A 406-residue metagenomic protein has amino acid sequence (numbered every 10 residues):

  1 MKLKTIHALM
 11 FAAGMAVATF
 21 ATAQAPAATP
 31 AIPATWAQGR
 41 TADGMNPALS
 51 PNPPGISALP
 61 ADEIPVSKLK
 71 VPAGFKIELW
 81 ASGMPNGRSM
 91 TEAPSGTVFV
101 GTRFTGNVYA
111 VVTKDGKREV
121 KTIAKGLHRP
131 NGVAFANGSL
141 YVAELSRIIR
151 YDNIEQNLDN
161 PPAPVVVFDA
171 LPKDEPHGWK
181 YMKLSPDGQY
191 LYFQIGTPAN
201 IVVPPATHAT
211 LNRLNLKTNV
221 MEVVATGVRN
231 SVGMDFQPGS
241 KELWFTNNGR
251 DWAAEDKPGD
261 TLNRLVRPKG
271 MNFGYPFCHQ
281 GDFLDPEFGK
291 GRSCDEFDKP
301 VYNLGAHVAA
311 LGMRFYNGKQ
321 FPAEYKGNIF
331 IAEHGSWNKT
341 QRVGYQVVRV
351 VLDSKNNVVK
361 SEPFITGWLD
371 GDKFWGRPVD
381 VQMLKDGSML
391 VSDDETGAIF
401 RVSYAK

Functional and structural regions predicted by a protein language model:
A28-P72, W179, T197-N200, A209 (+6 more regions): Beta-propeller domain segments
L79-M84, K121-G126, V167-D174, V223-G227 (+3 more regions): Surface loop/turn motifs at the tips and blade-to-blade linkers of beta-strand repeat domains
N86, F104, E119, G126-R129 (+8 more regions): Beta-rich catalytic cores
T97-G101, S139-V142, Y190-Q194, E242-T246 (+2 more regions): Conserved beta-propeller blade signature
T102-R103, L145-R147, N153, G196-P198 (+4 more regions): Short loop/turn segments immediately following the C-termini of beta-strands
V120, R129, S146-P186, Q194-T197: Asp-box/WD-like beta-propeller blade repeats and closely related beta-sheet repeat scaffolds
Q382-K406: Blade-level signature of beta-propeller repeat domains, shared across WD40, Kelch, NHL, RCC1 and BNR/Asp-box propellers
